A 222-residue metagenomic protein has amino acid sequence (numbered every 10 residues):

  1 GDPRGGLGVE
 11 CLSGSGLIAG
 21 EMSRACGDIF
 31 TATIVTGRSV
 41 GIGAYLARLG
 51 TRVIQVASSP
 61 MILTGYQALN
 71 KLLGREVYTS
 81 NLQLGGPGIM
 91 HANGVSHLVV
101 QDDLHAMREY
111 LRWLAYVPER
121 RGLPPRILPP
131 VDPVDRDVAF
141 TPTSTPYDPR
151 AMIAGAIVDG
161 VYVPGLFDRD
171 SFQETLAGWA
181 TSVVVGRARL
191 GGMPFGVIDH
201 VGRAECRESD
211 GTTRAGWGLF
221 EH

Functional and structural regions predicted by a protein language model:
G1-P125: Conserved catalytic cores of soluble enzyme domains, especially glycine-rich substrate-binding beta-alpha loops
D2-V9, T212-E221: Flexible beta-alpha connector loops of hexameric P-loop NTPases
V100-L219: Intrinsically disordered, low-complexity segments enriched in small/flexible residues
